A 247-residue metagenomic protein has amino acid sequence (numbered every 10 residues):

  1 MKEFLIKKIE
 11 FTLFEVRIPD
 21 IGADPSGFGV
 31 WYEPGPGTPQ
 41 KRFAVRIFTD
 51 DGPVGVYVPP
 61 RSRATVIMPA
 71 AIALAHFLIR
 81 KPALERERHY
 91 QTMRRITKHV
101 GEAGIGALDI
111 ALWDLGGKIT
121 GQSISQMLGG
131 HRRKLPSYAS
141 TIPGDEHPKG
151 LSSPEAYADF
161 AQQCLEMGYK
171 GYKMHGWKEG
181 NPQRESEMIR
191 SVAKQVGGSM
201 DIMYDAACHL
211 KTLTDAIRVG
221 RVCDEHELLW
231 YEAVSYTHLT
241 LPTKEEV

Functional and structural regions predicted by a protein language model:
K2-D50: Structured beta-strand/loop patches that form or line metal/cofactor-binding pockets in enzymes
K8, T12, F48-T120: Metal- or metallocofactor-binding catalytic centers and their adjacent structured scaffolds across diverse enzyme
G37-T38, L128-H131, Q195: Solvent-exposed alpha-helices and their adjacent loops that cap or buttress functional pockets in soluble metabolic
R42-A44, D51-V54, K134, Y169: A common structural microfeature
D109-G144: Glycine-rich, aromatic-flanked loop segments that form ligand/cofactor-binding clefts across common enzyme folds
K134-Y236: Metal-dependent enolase-superfamily TIM-barrel catalytic cores that perform enediolate-based chemistry
T237-T243: Conserved small/polar residues in nucleotide/adenosyl-binding loops
